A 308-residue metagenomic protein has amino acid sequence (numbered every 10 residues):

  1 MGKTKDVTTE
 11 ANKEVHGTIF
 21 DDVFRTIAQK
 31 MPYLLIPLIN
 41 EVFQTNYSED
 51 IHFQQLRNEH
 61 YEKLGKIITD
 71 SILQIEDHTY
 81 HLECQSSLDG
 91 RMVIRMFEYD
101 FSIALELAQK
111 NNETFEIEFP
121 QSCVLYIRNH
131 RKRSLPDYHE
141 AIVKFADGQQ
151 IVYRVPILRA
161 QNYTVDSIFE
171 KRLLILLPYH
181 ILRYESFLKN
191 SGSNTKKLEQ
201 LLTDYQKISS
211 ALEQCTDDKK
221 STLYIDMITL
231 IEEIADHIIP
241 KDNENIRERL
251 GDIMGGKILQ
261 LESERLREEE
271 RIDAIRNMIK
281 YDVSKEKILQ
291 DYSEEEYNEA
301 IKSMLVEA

Functional and structural regions predicted by a protein language model:
M1-I175, H180-R183, R265: Accessory alpha/beta interaction modules
G2-E14, Q74-S86, N190-A308: Short, charged alpha-helical interaction segments and adjacent helix-coil junctions
